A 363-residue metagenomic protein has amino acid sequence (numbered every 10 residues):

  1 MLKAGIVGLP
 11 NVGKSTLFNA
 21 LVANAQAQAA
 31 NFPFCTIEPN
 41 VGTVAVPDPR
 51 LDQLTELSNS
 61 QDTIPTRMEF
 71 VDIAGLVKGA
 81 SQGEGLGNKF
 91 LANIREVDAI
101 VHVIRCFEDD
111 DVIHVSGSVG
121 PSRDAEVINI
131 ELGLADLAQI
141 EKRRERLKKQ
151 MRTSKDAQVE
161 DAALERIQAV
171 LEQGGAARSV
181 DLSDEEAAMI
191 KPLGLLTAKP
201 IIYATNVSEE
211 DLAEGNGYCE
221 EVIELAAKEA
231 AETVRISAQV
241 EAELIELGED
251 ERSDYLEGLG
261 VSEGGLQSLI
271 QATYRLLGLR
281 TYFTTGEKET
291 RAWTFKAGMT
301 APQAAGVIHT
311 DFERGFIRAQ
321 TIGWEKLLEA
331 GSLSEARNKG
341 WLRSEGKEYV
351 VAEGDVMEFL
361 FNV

Functional and structural regions predicted by a protein language model:
M1-E84, N88-D111: Conserved G1/Walker A P-loop phosphate-binding module
L2-V7, V12, F18, R146-E353 (+1 more regions): C-terminal-of-GTPase-core extension/linker across diverse P-loop GTPases
L21, G83-L86, V115-S118, N216-E220 (+1 more regions): Short, glycine/charged-enriched secondary-structure capping and boundary segments
A25-P33, N40-G42, R50-Q53, Q82 (+11 more regions): Glycine-rich, flexible loop/turn motifs
F34, D48-L51, I64-F70, E84-D98 (+9 more regions): Amphipathic alpha-helical transducer elements in NTP-driven molecular machines
G42-A45, A74-E84, R95-D156, Q173-S183 (+1 more regions): Conserved Switch II/interswitch segment of TRAFAC-class P-loop GTPases
